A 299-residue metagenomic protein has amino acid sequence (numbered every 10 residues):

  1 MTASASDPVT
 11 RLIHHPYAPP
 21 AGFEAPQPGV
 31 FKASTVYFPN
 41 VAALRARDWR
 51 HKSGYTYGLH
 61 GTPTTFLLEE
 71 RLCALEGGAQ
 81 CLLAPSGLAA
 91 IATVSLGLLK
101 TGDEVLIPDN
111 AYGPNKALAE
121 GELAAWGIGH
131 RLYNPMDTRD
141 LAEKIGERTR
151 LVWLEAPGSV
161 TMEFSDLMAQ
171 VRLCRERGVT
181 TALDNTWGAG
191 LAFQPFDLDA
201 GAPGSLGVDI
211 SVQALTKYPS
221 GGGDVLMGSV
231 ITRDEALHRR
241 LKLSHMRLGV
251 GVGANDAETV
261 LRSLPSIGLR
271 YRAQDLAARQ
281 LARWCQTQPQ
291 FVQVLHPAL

Functional and structural regions predicted by a protein language model:
M1-K52: N-terminal glycine-rich, Lys/His-bearing helix-loop that initiates the first secondary-structure elements of many
A3, L12, A18-A21, C81-T287 (+1 more regions): Conserved PLP-enzyme active-site core in the AAT-like
A33-V36, N134, A298: Residues at the C-termini of beta-strands that transition into short coil/loop
T35, N40-A89, P114-G121: Conserved N-terminal alpha-helix of the aminotransferase class I/II PLP-enzyme fold
G77, Q290-Q293: Glycine-centered tight turns that cap/initiate beta-strands
Q293-L299: Conserved PLP-binding catalytic core of the aspartate aminotransferase-like
